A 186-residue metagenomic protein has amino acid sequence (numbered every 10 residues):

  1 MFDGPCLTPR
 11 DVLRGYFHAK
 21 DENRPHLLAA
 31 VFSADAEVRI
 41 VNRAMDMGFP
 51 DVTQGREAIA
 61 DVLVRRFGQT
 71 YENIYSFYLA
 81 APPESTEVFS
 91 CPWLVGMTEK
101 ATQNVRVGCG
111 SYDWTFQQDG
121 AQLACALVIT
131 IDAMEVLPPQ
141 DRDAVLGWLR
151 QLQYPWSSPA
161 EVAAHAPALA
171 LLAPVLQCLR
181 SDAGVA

Functional and structural regions predicted by a protein language model:
F2-R14, H18, G96-V107, D113-A186: Terminal "cap-and-tail" regions of soluble proteins that handle hydrophobic small molecules
D11, N23, L27, Q54 (+2 more regions): Short, well-structured alpha-helical interface segments that form or flank functional binding sites
R14-H26, F77-Y78: Generic detector of contiguous secondary-structure segments
Y16, L28, A36, I59 (+1 more regions): Hydrophobic pocket/interface hotspot
N23-R39: Short, well-ordered alpha-helical segments enriched in acidic and aromatic residues
A34-L94: A solvent-exposed, acidic/Ser-Thr-rich amphipathic alpha-helical stretch
